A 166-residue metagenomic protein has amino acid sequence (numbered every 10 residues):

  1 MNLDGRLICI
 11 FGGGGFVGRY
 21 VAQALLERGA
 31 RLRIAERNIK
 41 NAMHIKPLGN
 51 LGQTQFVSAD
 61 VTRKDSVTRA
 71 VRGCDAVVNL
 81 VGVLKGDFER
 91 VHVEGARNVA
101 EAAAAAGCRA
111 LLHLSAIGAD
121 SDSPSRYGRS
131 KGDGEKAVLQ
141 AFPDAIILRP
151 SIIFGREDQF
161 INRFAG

Functional and structural regions predicted by a protein language model:
D4-L7, C108: Phosphate-coordination loops involved in phosphoryl transfer and adenosine-cofactor binding
R6-A30: N-terminal Rossmann NAD(P)H-binding glycine-rich loop of SDR-like oxidoreductase domains
I8-I10, V77, L111: Conserved hydrophobic beta-strands of the Rossmann-like cofactor-binding core in SDR/related NAD(P)H-dependent
G12, E36, S115: Short beta-strand/turn micro-motifs composed of small residues that flank or help shape donor/cofactor-binding pockets
A30-K40: Conserved glycine-rich Rossmann-like NAD(P)H-binding loop of the short-chain dehydrogenase/reductase
R31, V83-L84, E89-G155: Conserved Rossmann-fold NAD(P)-dependent oxidoreductase catalytic core, especially the SDR/UDP-sugar
K40-A106, A116-D122: NAD(P)H-binding glycine-rich loop region in Rossmannoid oxidoreductase-like domains and their noncatalytic homologs
I152-G166: NAD(P)-dependent short-chain dehydrogenase/reductase
